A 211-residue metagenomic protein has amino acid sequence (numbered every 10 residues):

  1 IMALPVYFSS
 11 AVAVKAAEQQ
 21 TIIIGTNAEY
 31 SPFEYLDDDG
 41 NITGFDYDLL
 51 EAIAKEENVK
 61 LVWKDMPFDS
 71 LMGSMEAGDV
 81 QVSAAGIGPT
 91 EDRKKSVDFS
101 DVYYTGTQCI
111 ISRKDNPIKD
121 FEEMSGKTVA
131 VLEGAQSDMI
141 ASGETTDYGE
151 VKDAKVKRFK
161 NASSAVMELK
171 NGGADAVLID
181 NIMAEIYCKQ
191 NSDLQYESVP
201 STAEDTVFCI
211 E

Functional and structural regions predicted by a protein language model:
L4-E18: Sec-dependent signal peptide cleavage junction
T21-G44: Short glycine-rich His-centered loop
I23, Q81-V82, D175-A176, Q195 (+1 more regions): Short, Asp-centered acidic motifs that coordinate Mg2+ and/or phosphate in catalytic or ligand-binding sites
I23-T26, E122-D138: Short loop->beta-strand "edge-of-pocket" segments that line small-molecule binding or catalytic clefts across diverse
T26-Y30, K64-D69, G78-T90, G106 (+3 more regions): Beta->alpha turn/N-cap motifs
E34-L36, L50-V59, S137-F159, C188-S192: Ligand-binding cleft/hinge of the Venus flytrap
Y47, E51, K55, K60-E123 (+1 more regions): Acidic, polar ligand-binding/catalytic clefts
L49-L50, L71-M75, S164-E168, A174 (+1 more regions): Short, hydrophobic alpha-helical packing/hinge segments within bilobed ligand-binding/sensory domains
